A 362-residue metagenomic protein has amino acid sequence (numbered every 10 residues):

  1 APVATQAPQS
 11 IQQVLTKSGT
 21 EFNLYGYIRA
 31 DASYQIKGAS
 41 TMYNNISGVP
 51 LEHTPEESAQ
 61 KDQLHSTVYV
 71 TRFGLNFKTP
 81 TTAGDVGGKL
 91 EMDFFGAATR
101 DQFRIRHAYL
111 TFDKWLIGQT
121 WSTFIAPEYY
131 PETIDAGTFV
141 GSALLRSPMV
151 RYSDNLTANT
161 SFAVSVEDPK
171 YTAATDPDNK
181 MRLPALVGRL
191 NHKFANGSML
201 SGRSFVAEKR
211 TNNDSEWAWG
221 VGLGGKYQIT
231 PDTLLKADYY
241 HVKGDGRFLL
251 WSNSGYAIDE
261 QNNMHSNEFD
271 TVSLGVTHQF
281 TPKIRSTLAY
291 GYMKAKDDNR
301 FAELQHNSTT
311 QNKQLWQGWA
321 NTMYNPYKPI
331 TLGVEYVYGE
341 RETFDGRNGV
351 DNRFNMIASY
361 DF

Functional and structural regions predicted by a protein language model:
A1-A7: Cleavable N-terminal export/targeting peptides
Q13-P50, P55-Y171, R182-L183, V187-A195 (+2 more regions): Outer membrane beta-barrel
G38-M42, R100-I105, E128-D135, K170-L183 (+4 more regions): Outer-membrane beta-barrel translocator domains and adjoining extracellular loop/strand segments of Gram-negative
D85-G96, F162-P169, M199-R210, R285 (+2 more regions): Transmembrane beta-strand segments that form the barrel wall of outer-membrane beta-barrel proteins
I105, N321-T322: Parallel beta-helix/beta-solenoid
H107, S147-M149, A185-V187, G220-G222 (+3 more regions): Short hydrophobic/aromatic beta-strand or adjacent loop that forms the aromatic wall/cage of a ligand/substrate-binding
G188, H192-N312: Detector for outer-membrane/organellar transmembrane beta-barrel domains, recognizing the amphipathic beta-strand
Y324-P326, I330, G349-F362: Outer-membrane beta-barrel "beta-signal"
